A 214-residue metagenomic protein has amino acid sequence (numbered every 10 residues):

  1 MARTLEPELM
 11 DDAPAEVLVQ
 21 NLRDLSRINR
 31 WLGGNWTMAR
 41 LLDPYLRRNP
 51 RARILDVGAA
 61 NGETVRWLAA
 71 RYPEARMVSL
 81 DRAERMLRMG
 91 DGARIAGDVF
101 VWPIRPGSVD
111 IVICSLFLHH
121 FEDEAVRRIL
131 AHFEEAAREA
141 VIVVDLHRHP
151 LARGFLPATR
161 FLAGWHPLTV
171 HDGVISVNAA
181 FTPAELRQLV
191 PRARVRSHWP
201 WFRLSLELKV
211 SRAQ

Functional and structural regions predicted by a protein language model:
M1-A13: N-terminal auxiliary segments of SAM/dcSAM-dependent transferases
D11-R40, Y45: Class I SAM-dependent methyltransferase Rossmann-like catalytic core, especially the SAM/SAH-binding loop
L55, N61-V101: Class I SAM-dependent methyltransferase SAM/SAH-binding core
I113: A conserved beta-strand element that flanks and buttresses the S-adenosyl-L-methionine
F121-H132: A short, conserved alpha-helix within the catalytic core of class I
R138-L146: Conserved beta-strand signature within the Rossmann-like core of class I S-adenosyl-L-methionine
L146-L189: C-terminal alpha-helical "lid/dimerization" subdomain adjacent to the S-adenosyl-L-methionine
A179, P183-K209: Conserved Class I S-adenosyl-L-methionine
